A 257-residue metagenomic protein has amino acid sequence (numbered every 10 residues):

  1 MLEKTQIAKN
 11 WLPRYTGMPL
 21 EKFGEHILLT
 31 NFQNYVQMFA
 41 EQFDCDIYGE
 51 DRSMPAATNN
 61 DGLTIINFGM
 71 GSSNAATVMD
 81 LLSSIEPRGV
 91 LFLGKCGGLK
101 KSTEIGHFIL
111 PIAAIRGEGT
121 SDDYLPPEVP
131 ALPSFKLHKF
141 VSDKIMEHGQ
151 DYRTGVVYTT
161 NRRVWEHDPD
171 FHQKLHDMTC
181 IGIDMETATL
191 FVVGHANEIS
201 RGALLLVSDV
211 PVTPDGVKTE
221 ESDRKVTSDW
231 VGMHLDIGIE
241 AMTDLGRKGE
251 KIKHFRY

Functional and structural regions predicted by a protein language model:
M1-K139: Metabolite-binding pocket within alpha/beta catalytic cores that recognizes anionic/polar moieties
I47-D51, G149-G155, L245-Y257: Flexible, glycine/charged-enriched surface loops at secondary-structure junctions
F108-P111, F171, R201-G202, E220-S222: Short, hinge-like loop/turn segments at secondary-structure boundaries
G117-T120, W165-H167, P211-G216: Short acidic/His/Gly/Ser-rich catalytic and metal-binding motifs that mark active-site loops of diverse hydrolases
E128-M178: Active-site rim beta-loop-alpha module in soluble metabolic enzymes
F140-H148, V193, I237-L245: Generic non-transmembrane alpha-helical segments
P169-Q173, M178-V210: A C-terminal functional module that forms or caps the active site or interfaces directly with catalytic machinery
T213-Y257: His/Asp/Glu-rich mid-to-C-terminal helical/loop segments that flank catalytic regions of hydrolases
